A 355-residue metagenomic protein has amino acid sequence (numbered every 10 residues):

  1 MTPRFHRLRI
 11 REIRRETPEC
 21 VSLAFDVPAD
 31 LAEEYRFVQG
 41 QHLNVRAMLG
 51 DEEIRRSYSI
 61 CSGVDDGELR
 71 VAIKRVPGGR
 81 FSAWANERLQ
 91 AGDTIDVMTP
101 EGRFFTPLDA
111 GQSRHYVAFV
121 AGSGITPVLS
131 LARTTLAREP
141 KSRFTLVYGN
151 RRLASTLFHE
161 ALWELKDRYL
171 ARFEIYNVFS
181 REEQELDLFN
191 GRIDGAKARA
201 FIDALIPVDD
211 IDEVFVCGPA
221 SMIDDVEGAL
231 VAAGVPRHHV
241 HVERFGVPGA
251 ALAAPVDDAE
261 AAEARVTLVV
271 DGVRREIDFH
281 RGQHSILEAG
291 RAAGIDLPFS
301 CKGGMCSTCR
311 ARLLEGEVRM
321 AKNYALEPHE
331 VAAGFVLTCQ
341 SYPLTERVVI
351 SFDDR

Functional and structural regions predicted by a protein language model:
T2-T94, M98, S142, N150-R152 (+2 more regions): Ferredoxin-reductase
R4-R9, A261-T267: Short structural boundary motif marking the start of a folded domain
Q39-Q41, D257-R265, M305: A short, compositionally biased
V64-G67, D109-R114, P343-F352: Ligand-binding loop in jelly-roll beta-barrel domains
W84-A259, R265-T267: FNR/FR-type flavoprotein reductase catalytic core
A262-K302: C-terminal accessory/binding modules appended to enzymatic or scaffolding proteins
R291-A293, P298, S307-R355: Iron-sulfur (Fe-S) cluster-binding segments and ferredoxin-like electron-carrier domains, especially [2Fe-2S]
